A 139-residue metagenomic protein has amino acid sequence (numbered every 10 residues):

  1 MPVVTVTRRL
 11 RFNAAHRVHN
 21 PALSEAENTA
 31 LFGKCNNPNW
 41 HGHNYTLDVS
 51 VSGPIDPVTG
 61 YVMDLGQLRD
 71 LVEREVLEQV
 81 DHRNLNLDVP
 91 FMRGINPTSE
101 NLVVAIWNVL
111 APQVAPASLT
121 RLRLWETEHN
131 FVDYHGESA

Functional and structural regions predicted by a protein language model:
M1-A139: Charge-rich, low-complexity N-terminal segments
